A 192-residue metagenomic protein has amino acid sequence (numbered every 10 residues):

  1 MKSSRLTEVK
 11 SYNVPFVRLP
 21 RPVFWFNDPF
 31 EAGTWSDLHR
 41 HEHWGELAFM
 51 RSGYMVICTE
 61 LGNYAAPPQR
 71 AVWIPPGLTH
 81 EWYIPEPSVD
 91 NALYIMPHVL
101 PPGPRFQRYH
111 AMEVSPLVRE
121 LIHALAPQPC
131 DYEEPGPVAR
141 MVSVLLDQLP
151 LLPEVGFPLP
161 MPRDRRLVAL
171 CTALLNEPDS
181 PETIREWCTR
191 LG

Functional and structural regions predicted by a protein language model:
M1-Y54, Y64: Generic protein-terminus/edge-of-domain signal
E31-W35, L151-P158: Short, Lys/Arg-enriched N-terminal segment that forms or immediately precedes the first helix of a structured domain
R51, R119, H123-C130, C171 (+1 more regions): Regular secondary-structure segments
L61-P76: Short acidic-glycine-tyrosine-enriched beta hairpin
N63, G77-Y109: Ligand-binding loop in jelly-roll beta-barrel domains
R105-A124: Aromatic/histidine-rich interaction motifs
P137-S143, V155-G192: A short, Lys/Arg-enriched amphipathic alpha-helix from helix-turn-helix/homeodomain DNA-binding modules
